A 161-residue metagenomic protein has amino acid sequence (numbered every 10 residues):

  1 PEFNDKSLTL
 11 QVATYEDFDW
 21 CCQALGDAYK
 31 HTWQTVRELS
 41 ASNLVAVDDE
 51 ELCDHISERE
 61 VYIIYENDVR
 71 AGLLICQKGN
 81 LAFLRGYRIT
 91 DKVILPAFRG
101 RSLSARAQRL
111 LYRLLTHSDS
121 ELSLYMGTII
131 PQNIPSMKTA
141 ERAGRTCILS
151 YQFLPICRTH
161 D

Functional and structural regions predicted by a protein language model:
P1-D19: Acyl-donor-binding surface of acyltransferase catalytic domains
P1-K6, F153-D161: C-terminal "cap" of GNAT-fold acetyltransferases
D27, E51, L110-S118: A generic secondary-structure signal
Y29-P96: A conserved beta-strand-loop-helix scaffold within acyl/acetyltransferase catalytic domains
R70, C147-I148: Residue-level detector of beta-propeller blades
D91-I94, G100-T116, K138-R142: Conserved acetyl-CoA-binding loop-helix of GNAT-fold acetyltransferases
L115-I129: Conserved GNAT acetyl-CoA-binding A-motif
Y125-M137, T146, F153-R158: Conserved beta-strand-loop-alpha-helix junction that forms the acyl-donor binding cleft
